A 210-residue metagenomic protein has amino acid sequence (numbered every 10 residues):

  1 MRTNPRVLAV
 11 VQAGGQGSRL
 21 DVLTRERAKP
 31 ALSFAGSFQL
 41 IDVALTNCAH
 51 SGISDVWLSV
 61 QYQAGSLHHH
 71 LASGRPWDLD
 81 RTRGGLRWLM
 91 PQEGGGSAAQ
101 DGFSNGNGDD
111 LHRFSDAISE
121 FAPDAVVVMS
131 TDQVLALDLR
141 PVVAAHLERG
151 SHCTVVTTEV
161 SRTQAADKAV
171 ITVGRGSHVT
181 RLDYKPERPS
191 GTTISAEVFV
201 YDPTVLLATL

Functional and structural regions predicted by a protein language model:
M1-L210: Unchanged
